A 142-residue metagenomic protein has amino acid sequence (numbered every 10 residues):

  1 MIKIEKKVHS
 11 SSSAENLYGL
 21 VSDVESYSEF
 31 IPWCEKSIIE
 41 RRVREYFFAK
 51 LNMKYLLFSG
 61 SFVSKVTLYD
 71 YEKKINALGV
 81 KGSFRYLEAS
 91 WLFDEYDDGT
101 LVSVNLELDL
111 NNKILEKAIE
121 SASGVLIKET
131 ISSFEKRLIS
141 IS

Functional and structural regions predicted by a protein language model:
M1-R44, D98: Hydrophobic ligand-binding cavity/cleft-lining segments
K3-I4, W33-S37, A49-K50, K74-N76 (+1 more regions): Short structured motifs
K6-V8, F62-L68, E88-E95: Hydrophobic/aromatic beta-strand elements that line small-molecule binding cavities or substrate pockets in beta-rich
S10, M53, L68, L106-L108: Hydrophobic beta-strand positions in extracellular immunoglobulin-like domains
L17-V21, Y27, A49, V66 (+2 more regions): Hydrophobic pocket/interface hotspot
E25, S123, I127, I131-S142: Short amphipathic alpha-helical signal-transduction/dimerization elements
I38-V80, S133-R137, I141: Glycine-rich portal/gate segments that line the openings of hydrophobic small-molecule binding cavities
G79-E129: Beta-strand/loop substructures that line and gate deep hydrophobic ligand-binding cavities in soluble
